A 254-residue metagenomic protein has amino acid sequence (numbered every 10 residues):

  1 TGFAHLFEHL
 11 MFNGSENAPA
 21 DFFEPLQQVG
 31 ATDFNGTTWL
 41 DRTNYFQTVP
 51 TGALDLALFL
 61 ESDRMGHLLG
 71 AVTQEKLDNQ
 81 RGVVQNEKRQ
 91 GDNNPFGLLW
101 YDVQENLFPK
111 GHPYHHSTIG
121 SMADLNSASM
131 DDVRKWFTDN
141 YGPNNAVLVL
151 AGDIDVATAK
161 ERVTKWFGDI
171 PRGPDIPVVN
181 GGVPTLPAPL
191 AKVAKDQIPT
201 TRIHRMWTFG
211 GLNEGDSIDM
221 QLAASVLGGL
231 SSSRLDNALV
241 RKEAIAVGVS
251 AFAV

Functional and structural regions predicted by a protein language model:
G2-S15: Active-site SXXK
N13-E16, T48-N79, G229-S231, A253-V254: M16/insulysin-pitrilysin zinc metalloprotease superfamily fold
S15-N17, G66-L68, V156-A157, F167-G173: Bacterial peptidoglycan biogenesis and beta-lactam-recognition machinery
N17-A53, Q90-N145, D169-E214, S225-V254: Non-catalytic beta-strand/loop surface segments
F59-R64, E161-F167: Short amphipathic alpha-helices in soluble, non-transmembrane regions that often serve as interface/regulatory elements
Q74, R81, M130-W166, I203: Non-catalytic, conformational "gating/processing" segments within enzyme and secreted inhibitor domains
